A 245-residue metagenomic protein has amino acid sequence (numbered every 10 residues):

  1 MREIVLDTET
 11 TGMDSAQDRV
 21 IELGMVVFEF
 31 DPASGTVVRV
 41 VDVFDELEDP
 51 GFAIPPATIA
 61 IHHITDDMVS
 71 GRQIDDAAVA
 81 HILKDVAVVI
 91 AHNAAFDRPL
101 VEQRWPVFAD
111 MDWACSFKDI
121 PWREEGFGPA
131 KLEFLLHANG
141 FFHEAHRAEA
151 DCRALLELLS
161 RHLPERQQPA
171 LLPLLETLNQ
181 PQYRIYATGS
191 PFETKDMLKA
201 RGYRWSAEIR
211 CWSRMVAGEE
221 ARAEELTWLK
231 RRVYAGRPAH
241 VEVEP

Functional and structural regions predicted by a protein language model:
M1-M111, K118, E125-A145, L172 (+1 more regions): Conserved non-catalytic scaffold segment of RNase H-like nuclease domains
R72, E149, C211: Residue-level "edge-of-site" marker
D75, C152-R153, R214: Short secondary-structure capping/turn micro-motifs that flank functional sites
A78, L155, A217: Short Asp/Glu-rich motifs
R104, A138, L158-E165: Active-site catalytic microenvironments for nucleophilic, acid-base chemistry
I120-R123, H162: Generic structural signal for hydrophobic core residues of well-folded globular domains
A150-L158: Acidic, divalent-metal-coordinating active-site segment for phosphoryl/phosphodiester hydrolysis, typified by short
R161-P245: Acidic two-metal-ion nuclease catalytic site recognized across multiple nuclease folds, prominently DnaQ/RNase D-T
